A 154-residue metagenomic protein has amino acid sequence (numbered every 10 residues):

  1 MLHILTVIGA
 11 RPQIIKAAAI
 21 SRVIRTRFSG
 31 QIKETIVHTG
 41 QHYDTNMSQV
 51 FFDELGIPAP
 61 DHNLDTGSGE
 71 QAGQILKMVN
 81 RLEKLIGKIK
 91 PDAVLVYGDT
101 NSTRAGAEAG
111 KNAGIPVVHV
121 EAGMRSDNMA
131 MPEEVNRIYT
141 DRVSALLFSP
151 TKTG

Functional and structural regions predicted by a protein language model:
M1-G40: N-terminal subdomain of nucleotide-sugar transferases
H3, D92-A93: Structural motif
V7, V37, V96-G98, V120: Structural motif
A10, G98-D99, P150-T153: Helix N-cap/beta->alpha junction signal
G30-Q74, M78: Conserved nucleotide-sugar phosphate-binding/catalytic loop shared by glycosyltransferases and other
I86, K90-D92: Proline-aspartate-enriched helix->loop->beta-strand connector
L95-A113: An aromatic- and histidine-rich active-site surface loop
I115-G154: Active-site-proximal region of nucleotide-activated glycan assembly enzymes, centered on histidine/acidic-rich loops
